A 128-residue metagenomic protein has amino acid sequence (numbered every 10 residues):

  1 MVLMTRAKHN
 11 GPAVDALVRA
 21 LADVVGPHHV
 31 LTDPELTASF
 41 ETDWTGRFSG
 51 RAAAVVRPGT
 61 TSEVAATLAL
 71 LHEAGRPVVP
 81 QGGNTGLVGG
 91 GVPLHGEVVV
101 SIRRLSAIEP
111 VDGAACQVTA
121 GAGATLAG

Functional and structural regions predicted by a protein language model:
M1-W44, R51, E73-R76: N-terminal accessory segments
L21, G46-V78, G96-V98, I102-G128: N-terminal glycine-rich flavin-associated loop
V30, F40, L87, I108-V111: Short clusters of hydrophobic/aromatic residues that line enzyme substrate/ligand-binding pockets
G89-L94: Short acidic, glycine/serine/threonine-rich loops at helix termini
